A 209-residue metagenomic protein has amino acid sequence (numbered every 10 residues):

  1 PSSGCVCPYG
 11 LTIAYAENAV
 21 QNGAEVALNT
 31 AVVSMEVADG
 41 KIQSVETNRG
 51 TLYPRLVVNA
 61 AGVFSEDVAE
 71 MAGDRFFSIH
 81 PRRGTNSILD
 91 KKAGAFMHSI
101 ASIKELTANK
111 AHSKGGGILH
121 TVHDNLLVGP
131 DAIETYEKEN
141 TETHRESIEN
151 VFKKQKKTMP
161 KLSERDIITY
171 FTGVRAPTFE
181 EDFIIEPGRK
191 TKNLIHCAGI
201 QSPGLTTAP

Functional and structural regions predicted by a protein language model:
P1-V20, V63-F64, T143-K154, G204-A208: Mid-domain beta-loop-alpha active-site segment that forms a flexible, acidic cofactor/metal-binding surface
S2-L56: Helical element adjacent to the flavin cofactor pocket in flavoenzyme catalytic cores
C7-Y9, E36-A38, I88-K91, V174-E181: Short, solvent-exposed polar/charged micro-motifs at secondary-structure junctions
V20, L28, P81-R83, A111-H112 (+1 more regions): Short, basic and Ser/Thr-rich N-terminal targeting/leader segments
V26-L28, N59, V128, T169 (+1 more regions): General beta-strand structural signal in soluble alpha/beta enzymes
M35-K41, E46-G129, I133-H144, K153 (+1 more regions): Flavin-dependent oxidoreductases
S113-G115, V122-H123, E134-P209: C-terminal catalytic lobe of FAD-dependent flavoproteins
